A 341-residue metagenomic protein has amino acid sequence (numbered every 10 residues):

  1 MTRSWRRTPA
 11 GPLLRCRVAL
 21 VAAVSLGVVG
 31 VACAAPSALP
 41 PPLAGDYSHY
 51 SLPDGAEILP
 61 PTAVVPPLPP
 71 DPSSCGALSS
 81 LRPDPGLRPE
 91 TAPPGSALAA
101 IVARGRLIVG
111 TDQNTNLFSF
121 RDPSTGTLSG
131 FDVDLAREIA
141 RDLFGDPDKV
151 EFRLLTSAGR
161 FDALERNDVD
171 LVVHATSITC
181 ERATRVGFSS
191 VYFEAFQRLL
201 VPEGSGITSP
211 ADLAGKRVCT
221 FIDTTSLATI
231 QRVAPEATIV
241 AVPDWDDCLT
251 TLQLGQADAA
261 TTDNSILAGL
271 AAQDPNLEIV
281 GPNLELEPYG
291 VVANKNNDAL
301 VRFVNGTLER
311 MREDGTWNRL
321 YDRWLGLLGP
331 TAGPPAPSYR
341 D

Functional and structural regions predicted by a protein language model:
A34-S37: Bacterial signal peptide processing site
Y47-V172: Extracytoplasmic small-molecule ligand-binding "clamshell" domains of the periplasmic binding protein/Venus flytrap
P53-A92, T224, V291-G329: Extended ligand-binding regions for polar small-molecule ligands
I108-T111, S129, P210-T224: Short loop->beta-strand "edge-of-pocket" segments that line small-molecule binding or catalytic clefts across diverse
T111-T115, L154-A158, N167-T179, E203 (+3 more regions): Beta->alpha turn/N-cap motifs
R137, R141, D148-D212: Acidic, polar ligand-binding/catalytic clefts
A175-T184, Q253-L286: A ligand-binding cleft/hinge motif common to bilobed small-molecule-binding domains
F193-V201, A268-N305, L327-D341: Periplasmic-binding protein-like
